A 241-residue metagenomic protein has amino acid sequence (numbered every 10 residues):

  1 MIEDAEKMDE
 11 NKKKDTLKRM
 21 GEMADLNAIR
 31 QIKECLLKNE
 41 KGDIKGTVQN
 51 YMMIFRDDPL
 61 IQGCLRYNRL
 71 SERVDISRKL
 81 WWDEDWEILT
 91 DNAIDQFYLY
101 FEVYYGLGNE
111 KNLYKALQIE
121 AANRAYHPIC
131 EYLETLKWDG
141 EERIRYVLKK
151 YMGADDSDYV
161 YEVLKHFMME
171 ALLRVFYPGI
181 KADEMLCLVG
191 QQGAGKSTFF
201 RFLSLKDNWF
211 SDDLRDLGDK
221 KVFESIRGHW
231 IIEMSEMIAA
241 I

Functional and structural regions predicted by a protein language model:
M1-R143, D158, E162: N-terminal nucleic-acid engagement/recognition segments and initiation subdomains in replication, restriction
L117-I231: P-loop NTPase catalytic core of nucleic-acid-dependent motor ATPases
W230-I241: Conserved AAA+/SF3 P-loop NTPase catalytic/coupling segment centered on the Walker-B
